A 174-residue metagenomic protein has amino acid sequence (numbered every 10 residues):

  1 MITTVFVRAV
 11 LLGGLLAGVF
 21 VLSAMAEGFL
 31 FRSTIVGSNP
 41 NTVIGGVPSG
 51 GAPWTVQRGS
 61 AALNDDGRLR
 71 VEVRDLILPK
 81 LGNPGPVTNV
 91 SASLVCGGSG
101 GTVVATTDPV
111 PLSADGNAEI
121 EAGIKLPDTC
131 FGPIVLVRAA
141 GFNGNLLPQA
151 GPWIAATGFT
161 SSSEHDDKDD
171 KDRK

Functional and structural regions predicted by a protein language model:
M1-L11: Bacterial N-terminal signal peptides that target proteins for export
F20-A26: Sec/Tat signal peptide C-region and signal peptidase I cleavage site
A26-G67: Transition segment at domain starts
N64-R68, G97-G100, P127-C130: A short, structured loop/turn motif at beta-sheet edges
D75-N83: Short amphipathic, basic-aromatic surface patches that mediate peripheral association with negatively charged
N83-V90: Short coil-to-beta strand junction motifs in C2/discoidin
S91-V95: Beta-strand signatures of extracellular beta-sandwich domains
G101-H165, D172-K174: Helix-rich interaction surfaces within compact, conserved domain-sized segments that mediate assembly or partner
